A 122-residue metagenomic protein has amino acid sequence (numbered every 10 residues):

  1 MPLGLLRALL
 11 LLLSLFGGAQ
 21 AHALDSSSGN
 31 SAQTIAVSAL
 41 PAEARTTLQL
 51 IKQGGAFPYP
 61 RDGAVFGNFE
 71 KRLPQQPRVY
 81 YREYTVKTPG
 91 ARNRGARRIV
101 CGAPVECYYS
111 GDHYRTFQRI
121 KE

Functional and structural regions predicted by a protein language model:
L3-G18: Bacterial N-terminal signal peptides
H22-R72: N-terminal secretory signal peptides
K52-E122: Functional cores of ribonucleases/endoribonucleases
